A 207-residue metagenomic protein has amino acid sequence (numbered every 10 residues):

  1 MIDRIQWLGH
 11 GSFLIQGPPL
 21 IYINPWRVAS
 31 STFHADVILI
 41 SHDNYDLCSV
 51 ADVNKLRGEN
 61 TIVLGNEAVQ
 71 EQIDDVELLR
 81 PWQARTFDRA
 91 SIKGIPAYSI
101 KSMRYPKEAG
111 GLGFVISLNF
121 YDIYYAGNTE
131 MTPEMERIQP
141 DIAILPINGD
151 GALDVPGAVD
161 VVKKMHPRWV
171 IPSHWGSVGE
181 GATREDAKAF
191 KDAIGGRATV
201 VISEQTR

Functional and structural regions predicted by a protein language model:
M1-F33, L78-I138, L153, E204-R207: Core dinuclear metal-dependent hydrolase active-site scaffold
I5-Q6, D74-F87, E108, E136 (+2 more regions): Binuclear metal-ion centers of metallo-dependent hydrolases, dominated by the metallo-beta-lactamase
S12, V50-R57, G113, M135-E136 (+2 more regions): Short amphipathic alpha-helical segments and helix-helix/interface helices
I23, L39-I40, K93-A97, L145 (+1 more regions): Redox-cofactor binding/interface segments in oxidoreductases and associated redox assembly factors
W26-E71, Q139-I144, H166: Active-site metal-binding motif and surrounding structural segment of the metallo-beta-lactamase
R27-V28, N44-Y45, A68-Q70, P81-R85 (+2 more regions): Short, acidic/turn-prone active-site loops that include or flank metal/cofactor- and phosphate-binding residues
A35-S41, T61, I73-I92, D141 (+1 more regions): Active-site regions of enzymes building and remodeling cell-envelope glycoconjugates
V115-A182: Metallo-beta-lactamase
